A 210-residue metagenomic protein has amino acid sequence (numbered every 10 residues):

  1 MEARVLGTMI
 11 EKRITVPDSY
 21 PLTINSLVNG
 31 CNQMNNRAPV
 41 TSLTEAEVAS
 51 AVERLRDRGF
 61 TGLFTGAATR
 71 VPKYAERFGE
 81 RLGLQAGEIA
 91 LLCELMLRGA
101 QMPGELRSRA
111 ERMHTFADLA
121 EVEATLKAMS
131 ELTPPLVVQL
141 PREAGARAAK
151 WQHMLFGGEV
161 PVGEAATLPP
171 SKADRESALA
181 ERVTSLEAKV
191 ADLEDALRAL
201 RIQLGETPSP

Functional and structural regions predicted by a protein language model:
M1-G7, I14-D18, V52-G83: Intrinsically disordered, low-complexity serine/threonine- and proline-rich regulatory segments
M1-P21, G83-A100, L126, E131-L132: Positively charged, polyanion-binding regions of nucleic-acid-associated proteins
V16-V40, A100-F116: Short acidic, hydrophobic short linear motifs in intrinsically disordered regions
A49-G66, L126-E143: A short, conserved structural fragment
G66-E105, A149-A178: Short, amphipathic alpha-helical interaction segments positioned at domain boundaries
F78, L84-E123, T133-V137, R142-E143: Extended, charged alpha-helical interaction scaffolds
L82, K172-P208: Amphipathic alpha-helical oligomerization/assembly segments
R109-R112, L140-L155, D195-P210: Helical coiled-coil/dimerization "stalks" and their immediately adjacent regulatory linkers at helix->disorder
